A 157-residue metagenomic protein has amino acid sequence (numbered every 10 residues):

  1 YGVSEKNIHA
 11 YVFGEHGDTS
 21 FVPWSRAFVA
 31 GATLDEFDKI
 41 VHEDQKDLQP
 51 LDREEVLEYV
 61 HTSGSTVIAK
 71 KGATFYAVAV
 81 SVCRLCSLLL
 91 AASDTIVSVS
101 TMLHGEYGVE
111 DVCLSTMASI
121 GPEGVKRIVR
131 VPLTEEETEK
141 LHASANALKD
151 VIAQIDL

Functional and structural regions predicted by a protein language model:
Y1-L157: C-terminal substrate-binding/catalytic lobe of Rossmann-fold NAD(P)-dependent dehydrogenases
